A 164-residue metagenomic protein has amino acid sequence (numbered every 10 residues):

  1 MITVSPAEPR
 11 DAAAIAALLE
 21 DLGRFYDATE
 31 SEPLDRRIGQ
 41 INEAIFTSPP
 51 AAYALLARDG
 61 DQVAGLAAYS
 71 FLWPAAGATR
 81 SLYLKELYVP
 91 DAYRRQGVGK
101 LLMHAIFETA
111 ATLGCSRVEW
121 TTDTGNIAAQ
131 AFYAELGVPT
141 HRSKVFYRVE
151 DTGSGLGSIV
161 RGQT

Functional and structural regions predicted by a protein language model:
T3-A17: A short beta-loop-alpha structural element at the N-terminal edge of CoA-dependent acyl/N-acetyltransferase catalytic
A16-E43: Conserved GNAT-fold acetyl-CoA-binding loop/helix
A44-L55, Y83: A short helix-loop-beta-strand connector motif used in the catalytic cores of GNAT acetyltransferases and, in some
L56, Q62-F71, Y88: Conserved beta-strand in the GNAT
W73-L84, R94, H141-R142: A conserved beta-turn-beta hairpin within the catalytic core of GNAT-like acetyltransferases that forms part
V89, R95-E108, A131, E135: Conserved acetyl-CoA-binding loop-helix of GNAT-fold acetyltransferases
A111-T121: Conserved GNAT acetyl-CoA-binding A-motif
E119-A129, R148-D151: Conserved beta-strand-loop-alpha-helix junction that forms the acyl-donor binding cleft
